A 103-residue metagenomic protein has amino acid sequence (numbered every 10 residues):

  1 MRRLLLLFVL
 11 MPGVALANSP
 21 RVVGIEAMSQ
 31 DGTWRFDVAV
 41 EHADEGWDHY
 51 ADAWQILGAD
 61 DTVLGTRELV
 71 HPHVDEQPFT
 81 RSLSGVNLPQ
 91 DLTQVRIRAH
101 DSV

Functional and structural regions predicted by a protein language model:
R3-V14: Sec-dependent N-terminal signal peptides
V14-L16, D101-S102: An exposure/low-complexity boundary signal
N18-I56: Short, surface-exposed binding/anchoring microloops in extracellular/periplasmic proteins
V23, M28, L57, S84-V86 (+1 more regions): A structural detector for beta-sheet-dominated domains
S29-G32, L57-V63, V86-T93: A short, structured loop/turn motif at beta-sheet edges
A39-A43, A59, L69, H100: Acidic/polar N-terminal loop/beta-strand segments that form early-domain functional surfaces
H49-D75: The feature marks short-to-medium sequence segments in extracytoplasmic or secretory-pathway proteins
T66-V103: Short, solvent-exposed, Trp/other aromatic-anchored flexible loops in extracytoplasmic proteins
